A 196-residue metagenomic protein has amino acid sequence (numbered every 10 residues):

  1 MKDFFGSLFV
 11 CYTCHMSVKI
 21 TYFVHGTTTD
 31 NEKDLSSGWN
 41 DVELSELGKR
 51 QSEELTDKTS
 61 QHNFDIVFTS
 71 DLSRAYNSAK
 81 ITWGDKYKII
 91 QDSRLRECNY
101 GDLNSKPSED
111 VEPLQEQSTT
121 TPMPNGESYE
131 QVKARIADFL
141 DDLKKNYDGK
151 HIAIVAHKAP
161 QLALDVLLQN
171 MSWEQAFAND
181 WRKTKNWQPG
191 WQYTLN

Functional and structural regions predicted by a protein language model:
M1-H15: N-terminal amphipathic/basic-hydrophobic helices that include classical n-h-c signal peptides and signal-anchor
C11-S17, K58, E97-E109, K145 (+2 more regions): Acidic, low-complexity terminal tails and accessory targeting/binding regions of phosphate-metabolizing enzymes
K19-F23, K150-A156, P160: Beta-strand elements within well-structured catalytic alpha/beta cores of enzymes that handle phosphate/sulfate esters
T21, I90-D92, T194: General small-molecule cofactor/ligand-binding pocket signal
V24-N77, N125-I136: Loop-to-helix element that buttresses phosphate recognition and phosphoryl-transfer chemistry
T28, P160-Q161: Short active-site segment of divalent metal-dependent hydrolases/proteases that encodes the spacing between
E53-E116: Phosphate-coordination/substrate-recognition cap region in phosphate-metabolizing enzymes
E112-Q131: Short glycine/proline- and acidic residue-enriched helix-loop micro-motifs that form flexible lids or anion-recognition
